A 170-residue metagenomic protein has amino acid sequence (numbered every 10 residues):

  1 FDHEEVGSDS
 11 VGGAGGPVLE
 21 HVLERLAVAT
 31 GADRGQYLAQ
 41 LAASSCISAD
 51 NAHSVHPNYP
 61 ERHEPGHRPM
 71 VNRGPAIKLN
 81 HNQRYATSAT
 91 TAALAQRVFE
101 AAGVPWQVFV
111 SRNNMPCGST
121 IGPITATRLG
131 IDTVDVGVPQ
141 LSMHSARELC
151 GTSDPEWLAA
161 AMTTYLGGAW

Functional and structural regions predicted by a protein language model:
F1-H67, A169-W170: Acidic/histidine-rich catalytic neighborhood of metal-dependent amide-processing enzymes
S8-G16, H81, Y85, S111 (+1 more regions): Hydrophobic alpha-helical scaffolding
A14-H21, T90-L94, P116, T120 (+2 more regions): Generic recognition of stable, solvent-exposed alpha-helical segments in well-folded globular domains
L19-V22, H67-V71, R128-I131, E148 (+1 more regions): Short, surface-exposed linear patches
E24, V28-G31, R97-P105, L141 (+1 more regions): Generic secondary-structure signature for well-ordered alpha-helical cores
S54-Q140, H144-S145: Active-site-adjacent substrate-binding region of metalloamidase/peptidase-like peptide-processing proteins
V138-W170: His/Asp/Glu-rich mid-to-C-terminal helical/loop segments that flank catalytic regions of hydrolases
